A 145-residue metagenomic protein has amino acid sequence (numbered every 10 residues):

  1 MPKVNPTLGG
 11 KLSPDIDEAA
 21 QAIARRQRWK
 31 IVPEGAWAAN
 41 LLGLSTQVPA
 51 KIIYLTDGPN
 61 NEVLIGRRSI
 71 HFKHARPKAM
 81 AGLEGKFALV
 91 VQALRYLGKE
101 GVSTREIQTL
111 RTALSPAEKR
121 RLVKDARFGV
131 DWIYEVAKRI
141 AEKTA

Functional and structural regions predicted by a protein language model:
M1-I23: Short beta-edge/loop segments at beta->alpha junctions of small alpha/beta modules that act as binding/recognition
P2-K3, A24-G66: Short gly/ser-rich loop at a beta-strand->alpha-helix junction or flexible surface loop bordering the NTP-binding
D15, P33, W37, G85-L89: Generic recognition of short, well-ordered alpha-helical interface segments
I16-R28, V102-Q108: Short, charge-rich amphipathic segments
Q21-I23, E34-W37, Y96, E100-G101: Positively charged, aromatic-accented nucleic-acid-binding surfaces
L42-A50, N61-R68, A113-R121, I133-A137: Short amphipathic alpha-helical patches
S69-K73: Short, aliphatic-rich beta-strand segments
H74-A145: Hydrophobic alpha-helical interaction segments
